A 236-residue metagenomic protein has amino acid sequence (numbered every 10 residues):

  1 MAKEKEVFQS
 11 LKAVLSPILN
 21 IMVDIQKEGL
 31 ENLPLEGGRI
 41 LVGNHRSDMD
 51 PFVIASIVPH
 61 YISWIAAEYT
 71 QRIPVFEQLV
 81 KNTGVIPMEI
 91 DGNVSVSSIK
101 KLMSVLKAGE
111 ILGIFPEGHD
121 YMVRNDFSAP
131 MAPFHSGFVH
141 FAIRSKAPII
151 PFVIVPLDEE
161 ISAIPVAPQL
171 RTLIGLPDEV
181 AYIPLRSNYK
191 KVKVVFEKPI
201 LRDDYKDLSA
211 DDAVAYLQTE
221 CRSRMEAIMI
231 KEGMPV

Functional and structural regions predicted by a protein language model:
A2-Q26, E226: N-terminal membrane-anchoring alpha-helices
E4, I21-L201: Soluble catalytic domains of membrane acyltransferases
E6, S10, V94, P133-F134 (+2 more regions): Soluble or luminal CAZymes and related metallo-dependent hydrolases
A129-P130, S209-A213: Alpha-helix N-cap and loop-to-helix initiation/capping positions
R144, L208-S209: Generic alpha-helical hydrophobic packing signal
L201-L208: Short helix-loop capping/hinge motifs at secondary-structure junctions, enriched in acidic/polar residues
S223-V236: Charged phosphate-binding loop/patch that engages nucleotide di/tri-phosphates or the phosphate backbone of nucleic
